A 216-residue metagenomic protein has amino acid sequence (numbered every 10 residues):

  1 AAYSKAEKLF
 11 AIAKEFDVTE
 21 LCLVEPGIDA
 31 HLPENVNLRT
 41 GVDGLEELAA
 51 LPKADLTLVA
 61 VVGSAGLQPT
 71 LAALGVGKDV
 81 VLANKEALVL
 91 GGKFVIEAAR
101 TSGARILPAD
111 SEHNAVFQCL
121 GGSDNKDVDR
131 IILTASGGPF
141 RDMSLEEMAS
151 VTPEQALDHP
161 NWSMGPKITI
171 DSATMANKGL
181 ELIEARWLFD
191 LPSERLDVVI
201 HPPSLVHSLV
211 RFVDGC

Functional and structural regions predicted by a protein language model:
A1-C216: Catalytic, metal-anchored helix/loop core of enzyme active sites in primary metabolism
